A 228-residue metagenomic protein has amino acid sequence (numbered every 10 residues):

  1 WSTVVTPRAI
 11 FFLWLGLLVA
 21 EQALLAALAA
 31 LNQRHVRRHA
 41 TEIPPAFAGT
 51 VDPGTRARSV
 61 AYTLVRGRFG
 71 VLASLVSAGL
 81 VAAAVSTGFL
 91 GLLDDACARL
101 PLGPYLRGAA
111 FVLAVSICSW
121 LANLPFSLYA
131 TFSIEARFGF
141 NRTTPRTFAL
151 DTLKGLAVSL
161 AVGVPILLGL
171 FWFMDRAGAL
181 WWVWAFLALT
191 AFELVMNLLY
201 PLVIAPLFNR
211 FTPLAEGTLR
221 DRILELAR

Functional and structural regions predicted by a protein language model:
P7-R228: Polar-ligand-bearing catalytic/cofactor-coordination segments of membrane-embedded or membrane-tethered inner-membrane
